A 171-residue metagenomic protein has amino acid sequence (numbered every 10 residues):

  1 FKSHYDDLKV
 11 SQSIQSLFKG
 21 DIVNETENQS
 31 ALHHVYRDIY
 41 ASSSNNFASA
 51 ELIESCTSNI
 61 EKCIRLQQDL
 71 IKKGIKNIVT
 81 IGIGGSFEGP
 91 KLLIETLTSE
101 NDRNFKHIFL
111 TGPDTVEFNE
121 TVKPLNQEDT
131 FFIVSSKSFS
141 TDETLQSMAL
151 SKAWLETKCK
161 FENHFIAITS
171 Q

Functional and structural regions predicted by a protein language model:
F1-K72: Extended, charge-enriched "interface" segments that sit outside catalytic cores
R65-Q171: Glycine-rich phosphate-binding loops that contact phosphosugars or nucleotide phosphates
